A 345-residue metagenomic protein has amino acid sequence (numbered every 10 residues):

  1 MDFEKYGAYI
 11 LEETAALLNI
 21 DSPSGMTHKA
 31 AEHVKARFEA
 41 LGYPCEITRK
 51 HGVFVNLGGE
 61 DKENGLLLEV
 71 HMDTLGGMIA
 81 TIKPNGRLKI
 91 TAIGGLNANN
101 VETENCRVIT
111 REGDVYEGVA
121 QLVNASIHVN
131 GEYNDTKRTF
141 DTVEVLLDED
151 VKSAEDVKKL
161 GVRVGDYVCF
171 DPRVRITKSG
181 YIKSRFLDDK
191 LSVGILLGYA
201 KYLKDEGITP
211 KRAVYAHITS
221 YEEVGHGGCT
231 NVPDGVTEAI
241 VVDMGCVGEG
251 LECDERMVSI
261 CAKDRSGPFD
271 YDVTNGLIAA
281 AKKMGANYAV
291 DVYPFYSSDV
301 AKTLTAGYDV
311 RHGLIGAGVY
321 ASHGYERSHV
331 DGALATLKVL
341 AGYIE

Functional and structural regions predicted by a protein language model:
M1-E345: N-terminal hydrophobic/helix-forming segments and targeting peptides
